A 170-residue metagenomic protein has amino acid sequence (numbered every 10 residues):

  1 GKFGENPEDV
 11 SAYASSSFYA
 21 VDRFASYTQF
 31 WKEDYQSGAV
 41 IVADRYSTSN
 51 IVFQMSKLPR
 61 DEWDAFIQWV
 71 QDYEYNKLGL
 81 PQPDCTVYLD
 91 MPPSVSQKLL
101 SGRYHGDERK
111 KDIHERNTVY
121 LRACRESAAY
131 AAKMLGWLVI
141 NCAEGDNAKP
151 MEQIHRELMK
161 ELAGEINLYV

Functional and structural regions predicted by a protein language model:
G1-D72, N76-L78: ATP-dependent small-molecule kinase phosphotransfer cores that center on conserved nucleotide phosphate-binding segments
E33, I41, D84, L168-Y169: Short, polar/charged, Gly/Pro-enriched helix-capping and turn/loop motifs at alpha-helix termini and inter-helix linkers
Q36-S37, P81-Q82, K133: Short loop/turn elements that form and flank the Walker-type P-loop nucleotide-binding site in RecA-like NTPase cores
V42, C85-V87, L138-I140: Hydrophobic/aromatic beta-strand patches that form the interior of the parallel beta-sheet core in alpha/beta enzyme
R45, D90, A143: Short secondary-structure boundary segments
T48-E126: A glycine- and Lys/Arg-enriched "phosphate-lid" helix/loop adjacent to the NTP-binding pocket of small-molecule kinases
S94-V170: NTP-dependent small-molecule kinase module
